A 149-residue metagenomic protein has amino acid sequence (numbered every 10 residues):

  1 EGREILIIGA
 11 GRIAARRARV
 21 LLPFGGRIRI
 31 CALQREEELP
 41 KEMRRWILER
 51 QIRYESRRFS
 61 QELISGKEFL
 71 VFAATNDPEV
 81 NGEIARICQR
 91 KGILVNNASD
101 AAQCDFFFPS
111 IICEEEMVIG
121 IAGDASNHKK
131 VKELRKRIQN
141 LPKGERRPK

Functional and structural regions predicted by a protein language model:
E1-R19, K149: Glycine-rich adenosine-cofactor-binding loop
R12-I13, E79, A125: Residue-level detector of alpha-helix initiation sites
R16, F24-W46: NAD(P)-binding Rossmann-fold cofactor-contacting core
I28, Y54, G92-V95: Hydrophobic beta-strand scaffold residues
L48-L63: Glycine-rich, highly charged phosphate/nucleotide-binding loops
L70-T75, N81-F107: ADP-ribose/adenylate-binding Rossmann-like module
F108-K149: Adenosine-phosphate binding glycine-rich loop
